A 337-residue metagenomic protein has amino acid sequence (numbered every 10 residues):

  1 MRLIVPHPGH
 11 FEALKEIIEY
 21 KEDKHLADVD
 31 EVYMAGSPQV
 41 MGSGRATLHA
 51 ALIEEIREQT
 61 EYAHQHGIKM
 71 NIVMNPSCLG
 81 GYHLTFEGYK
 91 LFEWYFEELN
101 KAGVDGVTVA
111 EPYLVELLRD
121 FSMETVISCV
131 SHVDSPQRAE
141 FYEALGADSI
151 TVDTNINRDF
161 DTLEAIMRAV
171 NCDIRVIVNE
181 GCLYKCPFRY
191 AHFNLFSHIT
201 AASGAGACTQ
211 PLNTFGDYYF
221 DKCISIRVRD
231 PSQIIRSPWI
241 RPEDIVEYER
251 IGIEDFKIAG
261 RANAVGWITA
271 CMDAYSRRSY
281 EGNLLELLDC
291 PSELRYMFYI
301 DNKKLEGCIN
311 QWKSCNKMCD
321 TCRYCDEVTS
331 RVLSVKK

Functional and structural regions predicted by a protein language model:
M1-F141, T151-K257, R261-K337: Active-site pocket-lining/capping segments in soluble small-molecule metabolic enzymes
G146-A147: As written
